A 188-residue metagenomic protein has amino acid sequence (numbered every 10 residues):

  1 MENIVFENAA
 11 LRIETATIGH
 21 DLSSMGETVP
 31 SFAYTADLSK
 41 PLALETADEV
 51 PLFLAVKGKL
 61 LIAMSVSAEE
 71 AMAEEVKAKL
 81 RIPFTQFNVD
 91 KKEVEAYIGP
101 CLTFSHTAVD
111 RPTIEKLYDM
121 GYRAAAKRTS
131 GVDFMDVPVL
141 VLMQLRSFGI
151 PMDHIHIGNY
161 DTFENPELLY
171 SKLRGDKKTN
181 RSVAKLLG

Functional and structural regions predicted by a protein language model:
M1-G188: Active-site microenvironment for binding and transforming phosphate-containing groups
